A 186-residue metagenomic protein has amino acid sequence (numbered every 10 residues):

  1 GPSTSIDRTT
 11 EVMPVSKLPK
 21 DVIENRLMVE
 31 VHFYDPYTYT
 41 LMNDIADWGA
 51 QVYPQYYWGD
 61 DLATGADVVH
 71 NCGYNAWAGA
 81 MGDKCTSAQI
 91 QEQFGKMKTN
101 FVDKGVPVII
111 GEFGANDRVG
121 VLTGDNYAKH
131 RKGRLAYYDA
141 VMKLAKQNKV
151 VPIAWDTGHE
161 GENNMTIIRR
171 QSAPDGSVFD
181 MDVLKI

Functional and structural regions predicted by a protein language model:
G1-N148: Extracellular glycoside hydrolase catalytic/binding regions
G133-I186: Extended, alpha-helix-rich binding/interface surfaces that flank or overlap catalytic cores and mediate recognition
